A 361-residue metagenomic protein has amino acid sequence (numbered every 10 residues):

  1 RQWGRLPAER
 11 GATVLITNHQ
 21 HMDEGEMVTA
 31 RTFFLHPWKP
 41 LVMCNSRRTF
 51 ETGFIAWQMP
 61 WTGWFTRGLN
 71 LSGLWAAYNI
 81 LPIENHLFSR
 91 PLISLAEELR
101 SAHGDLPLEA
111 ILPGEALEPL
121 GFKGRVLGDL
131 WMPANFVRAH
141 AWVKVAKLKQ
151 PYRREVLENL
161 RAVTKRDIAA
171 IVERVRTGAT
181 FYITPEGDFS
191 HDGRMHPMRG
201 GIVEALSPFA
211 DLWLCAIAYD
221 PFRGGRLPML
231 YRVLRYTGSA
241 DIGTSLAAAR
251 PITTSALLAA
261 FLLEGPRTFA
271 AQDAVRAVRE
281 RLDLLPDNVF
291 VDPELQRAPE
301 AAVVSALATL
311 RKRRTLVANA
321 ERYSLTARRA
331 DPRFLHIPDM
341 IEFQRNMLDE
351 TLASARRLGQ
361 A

Functional and structural regions predicted by a protein language model:
R1-A12, A170, R174-T177: A short, well-structured juxtamembrane/interface segment
Q2, M22, V42-M43, R48-T52 (+3 more regions): Broad hydrophobic/π-residue packing in well-ordered secondary structure
Q2-L6, M43, L74-W75, I80-L81 (+4 more regions): Generic low-polarity alpha-helical segments
W3-G4, G63, G68-L71, A170-I171 (+1 more regions): Catalytic micro-motifs at enzyme active sites that drive phosphoryl/nucleotidyl and oxygen chemistry
R10-T13, K39, T177-A179, A210: Short coil/turn segments at beta-strand junctions that form active-site/ligand-binding loops
T13-V156: Catalytic core of membrane glycerolipid acyltransferases/transacylases, capturing the structured, soluble-facing
R90-A361: Non-catalytic C-terminal accessory region of glycerolipid acyltransferases and related lyso-lipid remodeling enzymes
